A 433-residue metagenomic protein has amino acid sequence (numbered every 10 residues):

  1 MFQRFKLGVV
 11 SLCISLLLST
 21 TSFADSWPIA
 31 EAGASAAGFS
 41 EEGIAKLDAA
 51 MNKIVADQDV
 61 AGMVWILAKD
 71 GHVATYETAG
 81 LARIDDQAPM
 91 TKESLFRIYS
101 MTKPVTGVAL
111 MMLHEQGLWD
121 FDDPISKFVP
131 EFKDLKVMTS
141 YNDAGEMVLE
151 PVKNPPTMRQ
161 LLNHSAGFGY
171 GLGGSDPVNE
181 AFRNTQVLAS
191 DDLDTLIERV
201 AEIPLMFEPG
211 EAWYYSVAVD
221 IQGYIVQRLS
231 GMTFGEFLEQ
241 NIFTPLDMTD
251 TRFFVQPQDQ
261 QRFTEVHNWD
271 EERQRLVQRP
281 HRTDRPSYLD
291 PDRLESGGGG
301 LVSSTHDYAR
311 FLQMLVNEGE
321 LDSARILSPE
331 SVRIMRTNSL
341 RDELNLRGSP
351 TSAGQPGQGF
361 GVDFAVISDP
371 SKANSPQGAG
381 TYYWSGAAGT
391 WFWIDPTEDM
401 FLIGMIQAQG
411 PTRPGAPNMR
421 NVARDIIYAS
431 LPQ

Functional and structural regions predicted by a protein language model:
M1-R4: N-terminal secretory signal peptides that target proteins for export/translocation
G8-S19: Bacterial N-terminal signal peptides
T20-A24: Sec/Tat signal peptide C-region and signal peptidase I cleavage site
D25-I29, S35-I98, L118-D120, D134-Y141 (+1 more regions): Short, conserved catalytic-motif segment at the N-terminal edge
A45-N52, W65, G71-V73, F96-I125 (+3 more regions): Active-site SXXK
R83, P130, D134-Q377: Short, surface-exposed loop or secondary-structure junction motifs that flank catalytic or metal-binding residues
F392-W393, D399-A408: Short, well-ordered beta-strand elements
A408-M419: A short acidic/glycine-rich loop-to-helix N-cap element
